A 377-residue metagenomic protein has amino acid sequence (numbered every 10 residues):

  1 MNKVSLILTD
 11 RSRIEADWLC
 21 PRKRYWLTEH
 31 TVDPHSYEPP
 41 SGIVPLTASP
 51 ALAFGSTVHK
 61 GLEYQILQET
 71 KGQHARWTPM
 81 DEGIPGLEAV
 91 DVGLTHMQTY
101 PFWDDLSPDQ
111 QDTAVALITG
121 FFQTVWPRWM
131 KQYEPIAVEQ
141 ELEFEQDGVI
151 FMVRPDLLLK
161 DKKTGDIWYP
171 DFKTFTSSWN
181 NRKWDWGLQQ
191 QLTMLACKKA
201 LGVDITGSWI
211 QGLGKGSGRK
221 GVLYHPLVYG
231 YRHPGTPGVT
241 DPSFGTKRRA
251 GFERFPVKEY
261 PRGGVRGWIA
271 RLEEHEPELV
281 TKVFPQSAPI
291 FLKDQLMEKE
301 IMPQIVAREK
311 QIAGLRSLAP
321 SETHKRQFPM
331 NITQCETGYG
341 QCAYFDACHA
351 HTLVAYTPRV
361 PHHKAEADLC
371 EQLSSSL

Functional and structural regions predicted by a protein language model:
M1-L377: RecB-family 4Fe-4S metal-dependent nuclease core
